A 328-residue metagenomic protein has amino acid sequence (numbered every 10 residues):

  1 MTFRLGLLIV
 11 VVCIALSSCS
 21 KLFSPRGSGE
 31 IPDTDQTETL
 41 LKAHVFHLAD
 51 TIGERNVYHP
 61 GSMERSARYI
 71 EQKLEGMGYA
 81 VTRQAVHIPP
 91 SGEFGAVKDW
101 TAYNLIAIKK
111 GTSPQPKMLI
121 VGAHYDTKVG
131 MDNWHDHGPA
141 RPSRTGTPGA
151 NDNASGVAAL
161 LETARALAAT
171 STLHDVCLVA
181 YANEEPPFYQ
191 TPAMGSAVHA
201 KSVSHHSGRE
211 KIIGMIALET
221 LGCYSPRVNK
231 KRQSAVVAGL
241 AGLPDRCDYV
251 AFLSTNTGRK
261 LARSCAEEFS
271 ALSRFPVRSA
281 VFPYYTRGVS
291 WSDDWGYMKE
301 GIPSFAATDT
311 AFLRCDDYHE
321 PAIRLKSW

Functional and structural regions predicted by a protein language model:
G27-Q36, D50-E64, P90-A96, P142-N153 (+5 more regions): Second-shell loop/turn segments in exported
P32, A43-P114, R278-A280: A non-catalytic alpha/beta surface segment that caps or lines the substrate-entry region of metallo-dependent hydrolase
L40-A43, H47, G61, R65-G76 (+9 more regions): Extracytoplasmic/secreted proteins, especially bacterial periplasmic and envelope-associated proteins
R55, H87-P90, T112-P114, Y125-V129 (+5 more regions): Solvent-exposed loop/turn segments at secondary-structure junctions within structured extracellular/periplasmic domains
T82-R83, I106, M118-G122, G149 (+3 more regions): Structural recognition of the beta-strand scaffold that forms the well-ordered cores of secreted hydrolase catalytic
R83, L221-W328: Active-site-adjacent substrate-binding region of metalloamidase/peptidase-like peptide-processing proteins
T101, P142-T257: Acidic/histidine-rich catalytic neighborhood of metal-dependent amide-processing enzymes
